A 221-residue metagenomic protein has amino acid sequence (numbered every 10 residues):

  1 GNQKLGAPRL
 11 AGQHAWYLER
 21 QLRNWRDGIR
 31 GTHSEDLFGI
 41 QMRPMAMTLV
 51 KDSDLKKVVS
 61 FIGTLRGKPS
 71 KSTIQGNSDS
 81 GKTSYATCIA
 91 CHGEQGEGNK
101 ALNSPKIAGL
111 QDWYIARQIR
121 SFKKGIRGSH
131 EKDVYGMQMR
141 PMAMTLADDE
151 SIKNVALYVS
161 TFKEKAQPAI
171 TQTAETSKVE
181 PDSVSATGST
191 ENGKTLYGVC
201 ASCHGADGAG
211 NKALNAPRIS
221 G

Functional and structural regions predicted by a protein language model:
G1-G6, S60-Y85, K100-N103, K163-Y197 (+2 more regions): Electrostatic cytochrome c docking/interface patches
N2-I29, I40-T48, I89, E97-K124 (+4 more regions): Gly/Gly-Pro-rich "capping" loops immediately C-terminal to redox-active cysteine motifs in periplasmic/lumenal
Y17, D54-K57, S80, Y114 (+2 more regions): Charged catalytic carboxylate motif
N24, F61-T64, T87, S121 (+2 more regions): Residues within well-ordered alpha-helical secondary structure of globular protein domains
I29-M45, K71-N77, I126-M142, P168-A174: Short, tandemly repeated low-complexity microdomains enriched for cysteine and small residues
A46-S70, P141-Q172, T176: C-terminal capping alpha-helices of c-type cytochrome domains
V58, C91, V155, C200-C203: Hydrophobic packing within well-folded, soluble alpha/beta domains
E94: Flexible, substrate/cofactor-facing loop regions flanked by secondary structure within enzyme catalytic domains
